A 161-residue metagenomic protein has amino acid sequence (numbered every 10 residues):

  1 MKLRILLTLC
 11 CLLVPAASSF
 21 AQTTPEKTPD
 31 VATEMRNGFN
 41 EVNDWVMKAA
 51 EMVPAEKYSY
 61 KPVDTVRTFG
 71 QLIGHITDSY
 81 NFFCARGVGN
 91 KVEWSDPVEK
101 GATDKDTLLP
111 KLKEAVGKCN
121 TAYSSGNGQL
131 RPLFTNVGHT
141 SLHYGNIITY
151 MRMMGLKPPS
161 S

Functional and structural regions predicted by a protein language model:
M1-L7: Bacterial N-terminal signal peptides that target proteins for export
L7-S18: Bacterial N-terminal signal peptides
F20-Q22: Boundary of Sec targeting at the N-terminus
T24-V31: N-terminal low-complexity, Pro/Thr/Ser-rich intrinsically disordered segments that act as propeptides or flexible
R36-N40, D44-M47, K57-D96, N127-S161: Short, contiguous alpha-helical
K100-Y144: Acidic/histidine-rich alpha-helical segments that form the ligand environment of transition-metal centers
